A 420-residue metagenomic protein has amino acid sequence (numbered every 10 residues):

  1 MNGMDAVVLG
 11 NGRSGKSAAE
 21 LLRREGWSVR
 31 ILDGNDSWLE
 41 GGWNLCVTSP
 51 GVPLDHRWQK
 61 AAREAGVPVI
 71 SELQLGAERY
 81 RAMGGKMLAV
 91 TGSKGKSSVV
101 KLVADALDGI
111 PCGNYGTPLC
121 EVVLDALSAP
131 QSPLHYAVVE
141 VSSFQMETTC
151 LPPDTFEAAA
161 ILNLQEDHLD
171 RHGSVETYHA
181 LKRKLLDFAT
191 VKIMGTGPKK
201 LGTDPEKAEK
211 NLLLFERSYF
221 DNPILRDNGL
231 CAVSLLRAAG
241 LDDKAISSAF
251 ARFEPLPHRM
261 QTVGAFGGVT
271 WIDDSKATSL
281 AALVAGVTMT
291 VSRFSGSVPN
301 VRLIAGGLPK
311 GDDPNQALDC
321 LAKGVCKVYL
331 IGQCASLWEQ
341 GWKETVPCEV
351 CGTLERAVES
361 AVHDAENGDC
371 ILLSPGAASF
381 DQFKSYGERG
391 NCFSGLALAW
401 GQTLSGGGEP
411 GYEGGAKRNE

Functional and structural regions predicted by a protein language model:
A6-A18: Glycine-rich adenosine-cofactor-binding loop
L9, I161-N163, G195, V298 (+1 more regions): Short beta-strands and strand-loop turn motifs
A18-L21, E25, D221-C326: Nucleotide phosphate-binding/pyrophosphate-handling subdomain across enzymes that bind or process nucleotide phosphates
E20-E25, W38-N44, P50-T190, K200 (+3 more regions): Phosphate-binding loop of NTP-binding sites
W27-S37: NAD(P)-binding Rossmann-fold cofactor-contacting core
L32, I193-T196, I304-G306, G324-Q333: Short internal beta-strands
D313-D369, G411-Y412, N419-E420: C-terminal helical cap/extension that packs against the catalytic core of soluble nucleotide-cofactor enzymes
